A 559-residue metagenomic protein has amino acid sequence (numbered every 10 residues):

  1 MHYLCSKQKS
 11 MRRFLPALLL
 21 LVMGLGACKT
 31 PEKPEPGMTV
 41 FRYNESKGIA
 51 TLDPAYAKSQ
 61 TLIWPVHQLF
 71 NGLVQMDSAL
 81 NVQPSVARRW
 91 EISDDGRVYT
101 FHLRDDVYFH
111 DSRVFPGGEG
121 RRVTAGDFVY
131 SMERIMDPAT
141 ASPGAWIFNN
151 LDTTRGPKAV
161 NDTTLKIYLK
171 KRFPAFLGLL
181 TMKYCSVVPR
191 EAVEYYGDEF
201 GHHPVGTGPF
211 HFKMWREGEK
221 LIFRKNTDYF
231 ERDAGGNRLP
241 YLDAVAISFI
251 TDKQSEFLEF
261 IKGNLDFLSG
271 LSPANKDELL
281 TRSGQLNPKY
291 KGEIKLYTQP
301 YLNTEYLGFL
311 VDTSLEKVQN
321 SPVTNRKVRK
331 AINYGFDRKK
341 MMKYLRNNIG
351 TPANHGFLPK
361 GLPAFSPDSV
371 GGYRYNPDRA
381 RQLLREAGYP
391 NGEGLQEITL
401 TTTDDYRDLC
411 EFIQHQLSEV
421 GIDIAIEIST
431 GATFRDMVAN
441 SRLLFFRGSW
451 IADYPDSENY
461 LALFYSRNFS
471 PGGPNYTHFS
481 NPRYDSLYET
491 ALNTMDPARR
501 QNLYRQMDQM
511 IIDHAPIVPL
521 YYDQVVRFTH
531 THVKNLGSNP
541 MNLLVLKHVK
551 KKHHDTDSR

Functional and structural regions predicted by a protein language model:
N44-D94, E133, T140, V205: N-terminal lobe/hinge region of extracytoplasmic solute-binding protein
K47-I63, V86-A87, R113-E119, A175-C185 (+3 more regions): A structural "hinge/loop" feature
R88-T140, K166, E256-E259, S321-V323 (+1 more regions): Aromatic- and charge-enriched surface segment that lines or borders ligand/interaction sites
E91, D127, T140-R190, H211 (+1 more regions): Surface-exposed binding/hinge segments that line and control ligand-binding clefts or catalytic entry sites
H110, Y168-S186, G201-S255, T281-T304 (+2 more regions): Aromatic-rich, solvent-exposed beta-strand/loop patch
P174, R216-L221, I294-E305, A331-P367 (+2 more regions): Detector for C-terminal structural segments
F210, Q319, R326, T351-E386 (+1 more regions): Structural transition elements
R224-F230, Q299-K327, Y344, F479-S480: A bilobed periplasmic-binding-protein/Venus flytrap-type ligand-binding module shared by bacterial periplasmic
